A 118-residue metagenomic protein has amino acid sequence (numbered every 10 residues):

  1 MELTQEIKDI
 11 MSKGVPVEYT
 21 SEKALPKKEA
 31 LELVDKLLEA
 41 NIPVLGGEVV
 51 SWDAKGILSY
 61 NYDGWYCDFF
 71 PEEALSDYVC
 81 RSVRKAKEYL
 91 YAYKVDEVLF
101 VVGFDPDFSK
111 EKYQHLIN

Functional and structural regions predicted by a protein language model:
M1-P26: Long, contiguous N-terminal structural blocks used for assembly/anchoring
E2, L25-K28, E73, R81: Short coil/turn linker and secondary-structure boundary residues
Q5, S59-G64, K112-N118: Short amphipathic beta-strand/extended segments with alternating polar/hydrophobic composition
E6, I10, L33-K36, R81-K85 (+1 more regions): Charge-rich, solvent-exposed alpha-helical interaction surfaces
K13, V17, A40-P43, A92 (+1 more regions): Surface-exposed polar/charged interaction patches
P26-I57: Short, well-structured hydrophobic secondary-structure segments
G46, V50-Y91: Acidic, low-complexity, intrinsically disordered interaction modules
C80-N118: Amphipathic alpha-helical binding modules
